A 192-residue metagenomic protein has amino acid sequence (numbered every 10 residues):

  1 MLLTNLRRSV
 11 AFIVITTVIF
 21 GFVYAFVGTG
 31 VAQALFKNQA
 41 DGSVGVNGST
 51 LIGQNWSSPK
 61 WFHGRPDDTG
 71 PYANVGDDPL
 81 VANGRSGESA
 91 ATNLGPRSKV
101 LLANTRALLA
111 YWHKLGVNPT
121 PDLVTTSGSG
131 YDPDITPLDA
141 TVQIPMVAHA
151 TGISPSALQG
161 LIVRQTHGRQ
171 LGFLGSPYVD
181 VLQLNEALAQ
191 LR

Functional and structural regions predicted by a protein language model:
M1, N5-R7, G128, I135-T136 (+2 more regions): Short leucine-rich amphipathic alpha-helices used at interfaces
L2-D41: Internal alpha-helical transmembrane segments
G28, A32-Q143, V147-A150, T166-R169: Flexible, solvent-exposed loop/hinge segments and secondary-structure transition points
T141-R192: Extracytoplasmic/periplasmic C-terminal soluble domains
